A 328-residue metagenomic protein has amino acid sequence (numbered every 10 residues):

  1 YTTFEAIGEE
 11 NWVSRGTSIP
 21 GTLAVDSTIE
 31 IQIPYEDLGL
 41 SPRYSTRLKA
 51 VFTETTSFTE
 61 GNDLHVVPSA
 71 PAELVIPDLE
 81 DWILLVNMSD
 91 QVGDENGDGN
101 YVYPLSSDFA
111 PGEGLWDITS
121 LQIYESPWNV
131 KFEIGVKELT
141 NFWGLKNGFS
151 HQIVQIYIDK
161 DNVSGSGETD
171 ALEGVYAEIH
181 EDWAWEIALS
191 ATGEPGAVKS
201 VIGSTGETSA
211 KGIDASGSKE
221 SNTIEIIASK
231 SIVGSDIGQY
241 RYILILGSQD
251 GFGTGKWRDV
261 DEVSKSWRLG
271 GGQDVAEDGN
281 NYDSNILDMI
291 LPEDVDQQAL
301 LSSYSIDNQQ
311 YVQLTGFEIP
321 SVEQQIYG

Functional and structural regions predicted by a protein language model:
Y1, P42-H65, I83-L85, V102-T192 (+2 more regions): Surface-exposed, glycine/proline- and aromatic-rich loop segments on solvent-exposed faces across compartments
Y1-A24, E186-S216: Glycine-aromatic-enriched beta-strand/loop faces of beta-sandwich-type recognition domains, especially lectin-like
E5-E9, T17-I19, I33-D37, I134-T140 (+2 more regions): Secondary-structure transition/turn motif
G8, F52, A72-L74, E173-I179 (+6 more regions): Short stretches within intrinsically disordered, low-complexity N-terminal or propeptide regions
G16, G21-A72, K211-E277: Ser/Thr/Pro-rich, low-complexity mucin-like regions that serve as glycosylated stalks/linkers or repetitive adhesive
I29, W128-V130, A184, E194-V198 (+1 more regions): Hydrophobic residues embedded in beta-strands of well-ordered beta-sheets
G61-L84, G255-G328: Short beta-strand elements
E80-N100: Boundary/junction segments of secreted and surface-exposed precursor proteins
